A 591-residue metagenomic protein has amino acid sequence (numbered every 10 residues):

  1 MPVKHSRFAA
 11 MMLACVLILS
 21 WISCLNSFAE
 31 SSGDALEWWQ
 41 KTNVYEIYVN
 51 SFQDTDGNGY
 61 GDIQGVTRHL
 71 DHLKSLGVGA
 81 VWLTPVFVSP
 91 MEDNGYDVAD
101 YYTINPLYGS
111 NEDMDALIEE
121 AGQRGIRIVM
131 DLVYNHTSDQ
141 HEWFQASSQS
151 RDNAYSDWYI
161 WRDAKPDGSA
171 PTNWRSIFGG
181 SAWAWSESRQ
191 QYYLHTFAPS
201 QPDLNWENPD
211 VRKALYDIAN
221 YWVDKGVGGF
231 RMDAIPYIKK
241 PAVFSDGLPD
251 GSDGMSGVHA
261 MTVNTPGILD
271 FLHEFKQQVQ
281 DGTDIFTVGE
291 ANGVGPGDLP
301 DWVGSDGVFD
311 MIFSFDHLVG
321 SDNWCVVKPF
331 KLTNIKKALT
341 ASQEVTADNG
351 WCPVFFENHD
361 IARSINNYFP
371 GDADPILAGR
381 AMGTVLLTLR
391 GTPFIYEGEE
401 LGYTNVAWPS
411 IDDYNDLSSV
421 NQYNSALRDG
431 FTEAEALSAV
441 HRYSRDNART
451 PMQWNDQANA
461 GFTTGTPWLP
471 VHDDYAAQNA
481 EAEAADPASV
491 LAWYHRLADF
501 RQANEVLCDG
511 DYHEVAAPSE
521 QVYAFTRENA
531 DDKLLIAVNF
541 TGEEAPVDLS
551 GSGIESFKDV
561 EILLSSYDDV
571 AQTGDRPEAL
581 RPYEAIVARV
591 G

Functional and structural regions predicted by a protein language model:
P2-M12: Bacterial N-terminal signal peptides that target proteins for export
M12-S23: Bacterial N-terminal signal peptides
W21-S32: Sec-dependent signal peptide cleavage junction
S32-N220, D224, Y237-G297, W302 (+1 more regions): Acidic/aromatic-lined carbohydrate-recognition and catalytic surfaces of CAZymes acting on diverse glycans
A35, W39, G247-D253, G257-A260 (+14 more regions): Loop/helix patches that line or flank the sugar-binding groove of alpha-linked glycan CAZymes
G551-Y567: Solvent-exposed beta-hairpin/edge-strand motifs
Q572-G591: C-terminal beta-strand-rich structural cap/linker in extracellular carbohydrate-active enzymes
